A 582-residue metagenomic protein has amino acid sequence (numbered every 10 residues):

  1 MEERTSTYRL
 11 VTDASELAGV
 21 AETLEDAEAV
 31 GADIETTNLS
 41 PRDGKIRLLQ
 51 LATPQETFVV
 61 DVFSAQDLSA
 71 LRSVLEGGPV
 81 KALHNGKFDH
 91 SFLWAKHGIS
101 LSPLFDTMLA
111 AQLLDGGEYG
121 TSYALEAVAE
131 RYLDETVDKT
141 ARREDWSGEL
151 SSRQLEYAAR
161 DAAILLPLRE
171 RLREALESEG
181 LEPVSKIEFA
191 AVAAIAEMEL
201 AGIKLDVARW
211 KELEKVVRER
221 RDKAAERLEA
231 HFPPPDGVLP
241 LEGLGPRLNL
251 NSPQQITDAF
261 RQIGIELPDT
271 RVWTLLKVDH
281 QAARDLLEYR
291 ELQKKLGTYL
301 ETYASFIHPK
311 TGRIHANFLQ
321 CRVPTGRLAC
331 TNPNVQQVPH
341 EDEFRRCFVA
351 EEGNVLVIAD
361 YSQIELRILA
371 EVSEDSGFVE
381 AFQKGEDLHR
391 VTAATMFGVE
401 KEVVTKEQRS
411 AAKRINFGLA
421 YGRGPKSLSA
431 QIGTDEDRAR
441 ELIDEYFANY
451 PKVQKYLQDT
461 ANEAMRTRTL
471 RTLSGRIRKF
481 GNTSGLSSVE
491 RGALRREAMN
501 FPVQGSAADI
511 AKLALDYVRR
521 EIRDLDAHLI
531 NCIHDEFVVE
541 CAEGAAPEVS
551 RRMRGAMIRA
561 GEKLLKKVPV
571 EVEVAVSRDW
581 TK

Functional and structural regions predicted by a protein language model:
M1-I34, R42, Q293-L296: N-terminal accessory regions of nucleic-acid-interacting proteins
E2-L10, L166-E343, V349, G353-V355 (+7 more regions): Conserved "right-hand" nucleotidyltransferase catalytic core of DNA-directed polymerases
E2-L10, S40-E177, S185-E188, I195 (+2 more regions): Active-site-proximal helix-loop-helix substrate-binding element of RNase H-like nuclease domains
V30-A32, L104-F105, L356-D360: Short hydrophobic beta-strand that contains or immediately precedes a catalytic carboxylate
Q50-Q55, V59-F63, Y132-L133, Q320-K401: Function-dense linear segments that define catalytic or interfacial modules in macromolecule-processing proteins
L172, L176-K186, I510-I533, F537: Active-site palm subdomain of RNA-directed nucleic acid polymerases
L200, T311, H315-A316, C321-V323 (+3 more regions): Conserved catalytic core of nucleic-acid polymerases
E219-E226, A230, V238-E291, A448-R496 (+3 more regions): C-terminal polymerase-core module
